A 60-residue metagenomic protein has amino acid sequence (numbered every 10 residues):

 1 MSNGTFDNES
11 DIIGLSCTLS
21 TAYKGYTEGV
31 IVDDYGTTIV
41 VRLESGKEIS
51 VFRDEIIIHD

Functional and structural regions predicted by a protein language model:
M1-I12: Mixed-charge, Lys/Arg-rich low-complexity intrinsically disordered regions
L15-E55: Basic/aromatic-rich interaction segments and small domains that mediate binding to polyanionic partners
I57-D60: Short, surface-exposed linear segments at secondary-structure transitions and domain or protein termini
